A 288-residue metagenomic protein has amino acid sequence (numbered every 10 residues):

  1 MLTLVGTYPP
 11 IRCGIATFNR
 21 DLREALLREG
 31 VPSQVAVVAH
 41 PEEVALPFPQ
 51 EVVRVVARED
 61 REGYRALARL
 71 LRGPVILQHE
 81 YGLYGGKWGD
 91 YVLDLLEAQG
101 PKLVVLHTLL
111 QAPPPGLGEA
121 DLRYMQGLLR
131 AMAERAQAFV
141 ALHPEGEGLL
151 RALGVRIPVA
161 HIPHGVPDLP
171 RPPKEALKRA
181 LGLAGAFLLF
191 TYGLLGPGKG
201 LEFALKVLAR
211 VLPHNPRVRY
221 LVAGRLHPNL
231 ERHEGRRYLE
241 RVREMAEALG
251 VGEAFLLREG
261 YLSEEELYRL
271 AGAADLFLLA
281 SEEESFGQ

Functional and structural regions predicted by a protein language model:
H40-P41, R219-R241: Glycosyltransferase donor-sugar binding loop
E97, A120-A138: Membrane-proximal helix-turn-helix segments that form the acceptor-binding/catalytic region of lipid-linked
R130-R171, L183-A184: Donor nucleotide-sugar binding/catalytic pocket of nucleotide-sugar-dependent glycosyltransferases
A133, Y268-A274: Short alpha-helical donor nucleotide-sugar binding micro-motif in glycosyltransferases
G182-K199, L205-L208, L221: Conserved donor-binding/catalytic core segment of Leloir-type glycosyltransferases
H233-E265: Nucleotide-activated donor-binding/catalytic signature segment of Leloir-type glycosyltransferases, i.e., the conserved
F277-L278: A short hydrophobic beta-strand element within the catalytic core of glycosyltransferases that build diverse glycans
E282: Aromatic "clamp/platform" in nucleotide-sugar-dependent glycosyltransferases that forms part of the donor/acceptor
